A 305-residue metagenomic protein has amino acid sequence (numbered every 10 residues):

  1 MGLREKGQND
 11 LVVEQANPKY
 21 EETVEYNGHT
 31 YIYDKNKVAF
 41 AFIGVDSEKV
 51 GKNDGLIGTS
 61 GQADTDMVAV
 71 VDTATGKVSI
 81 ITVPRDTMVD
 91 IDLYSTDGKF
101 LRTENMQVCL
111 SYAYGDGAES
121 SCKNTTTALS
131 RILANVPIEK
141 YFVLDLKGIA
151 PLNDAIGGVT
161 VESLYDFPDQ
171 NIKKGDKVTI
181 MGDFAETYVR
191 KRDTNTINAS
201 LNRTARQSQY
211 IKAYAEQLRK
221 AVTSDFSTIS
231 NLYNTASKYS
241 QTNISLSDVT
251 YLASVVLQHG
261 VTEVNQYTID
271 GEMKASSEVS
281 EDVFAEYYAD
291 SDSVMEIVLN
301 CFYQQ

Functional and structural regions predicted by a protein language model:
G2-Q305: Non-catalytic, solvent-exposed segments at the cell envelope interface
